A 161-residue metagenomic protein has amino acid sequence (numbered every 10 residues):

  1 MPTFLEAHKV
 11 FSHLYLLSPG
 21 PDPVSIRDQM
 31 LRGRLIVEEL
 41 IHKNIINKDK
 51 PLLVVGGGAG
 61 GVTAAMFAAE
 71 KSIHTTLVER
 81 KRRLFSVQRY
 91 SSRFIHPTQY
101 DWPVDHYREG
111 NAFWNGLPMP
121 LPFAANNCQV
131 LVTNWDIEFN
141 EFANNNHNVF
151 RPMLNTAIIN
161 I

Functional and structural regions predicted by a protein language model:
P2-V10, P19, I26, R32-I41 (+1 more regions): N-terminal Rossmann-like dinucleotide/flavin-binding domain of flavoprotein oxidoreductases that bind FAD/FMN
K9-F11, S18-P23, K50, G60: C-terminal lid/capping helical subdomain adjacent to the catalytic/cofactor pocket in oxidative enzymes
H13-Y15, H74: Conserved beta-strand segments of alpha/beta enzyme cores
P19, G57, R80: Cofactor-binding loop segments of dinucleotide-utilizing enzymes, especially the Rossmann-like FAD- and NAD(P)+-binding
V24-R27, R32, K43-N44, G57 (+2 more regions): Conserved, well-structured beta-alpha core segment at the onset of a catalytic domain
H42-L52: Active-site-proximal substrate-binding core of FAD-dependent oxidoreductases
K50-L77: N-terminal Rossmann-like FAD-binding beta1-loop-alpha1 element of flavoenzymes
E70-S92: Glycine-rich FAD pyrophosphate-binding loop
